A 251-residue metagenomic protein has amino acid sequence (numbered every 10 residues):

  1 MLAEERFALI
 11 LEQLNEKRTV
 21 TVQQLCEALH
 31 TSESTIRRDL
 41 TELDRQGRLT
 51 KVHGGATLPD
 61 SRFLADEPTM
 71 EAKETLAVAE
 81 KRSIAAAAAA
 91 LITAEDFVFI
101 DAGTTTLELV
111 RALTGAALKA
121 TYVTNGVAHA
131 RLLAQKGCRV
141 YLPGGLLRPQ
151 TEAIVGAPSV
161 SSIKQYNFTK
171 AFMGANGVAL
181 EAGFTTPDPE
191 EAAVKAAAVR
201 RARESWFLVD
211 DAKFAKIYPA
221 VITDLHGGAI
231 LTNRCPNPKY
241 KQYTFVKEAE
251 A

Functional and structural regions predicted by a protein language model:
L2-E12, R18-L25, H30-S32, R45 (+2 more regions): Conserved phosphate- and dinucleotide-binding cores of soluble alpha/beta proteins, encompassing both enzyme active
L2-E5, L9-Q23, A28, S34 (+3 more regions): HTH-adjacent hinge/linker in prokaryotic transcriptional regulators
D60, A102, V209: Pocket-edge structural micro-motifs
T104-L107: Gly/Ser/Thr-rich loops at beta-strand to alpha-helix junctions that form or flank small-molecule/cofactor-binding
